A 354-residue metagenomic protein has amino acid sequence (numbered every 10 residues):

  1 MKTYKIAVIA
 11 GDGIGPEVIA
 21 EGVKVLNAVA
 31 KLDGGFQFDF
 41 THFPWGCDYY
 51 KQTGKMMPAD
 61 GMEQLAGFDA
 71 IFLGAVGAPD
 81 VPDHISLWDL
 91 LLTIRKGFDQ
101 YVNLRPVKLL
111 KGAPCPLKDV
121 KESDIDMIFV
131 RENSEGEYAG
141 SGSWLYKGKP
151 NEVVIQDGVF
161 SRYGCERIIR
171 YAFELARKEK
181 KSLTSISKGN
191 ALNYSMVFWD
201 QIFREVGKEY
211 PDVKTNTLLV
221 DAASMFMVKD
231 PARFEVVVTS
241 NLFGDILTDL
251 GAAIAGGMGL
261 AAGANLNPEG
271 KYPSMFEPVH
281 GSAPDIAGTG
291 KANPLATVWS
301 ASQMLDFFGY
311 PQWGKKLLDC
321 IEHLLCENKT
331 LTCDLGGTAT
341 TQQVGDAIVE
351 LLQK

Functional and structural regions predicted by a protein language model:
K2-I6: Extreme N-terminal starter segment of soluble prokaryotic enzymes
A7-K24, V29, D33, K149-D221 (+1 more regions): Glycine-rich phosphate/diphosphate-binding loop of Rossmann-like nucleotide-binding domains
D12-G15, D69, V130, A172 (+5 more regions): Buried hydrophobic positions in well-ordered alpha/beta secondary-structure cores of metabolic enzymes
G22, L26, F203, T297-L305 (+1 more regions): Buried hydrophobic packing segments
G35-P58, M225-M227: N-terminal beta-loop-helix "entrance" segment that forms/cooperates in small-molecule cofactor or anionic ligand
Y49, M227-T332: Glycine-rich phosphate/nucleotide-binding loop
K51-I155, L242: N-terminal glycine-rich phosphate/adenylate-binding segment common to multiple enzyme folds
G140-E179, L183-T184, G189-N193, P311 (+2 more regions): Glycine-rich phosphate/pyrophosphate-binding loop and the adjoining helix
